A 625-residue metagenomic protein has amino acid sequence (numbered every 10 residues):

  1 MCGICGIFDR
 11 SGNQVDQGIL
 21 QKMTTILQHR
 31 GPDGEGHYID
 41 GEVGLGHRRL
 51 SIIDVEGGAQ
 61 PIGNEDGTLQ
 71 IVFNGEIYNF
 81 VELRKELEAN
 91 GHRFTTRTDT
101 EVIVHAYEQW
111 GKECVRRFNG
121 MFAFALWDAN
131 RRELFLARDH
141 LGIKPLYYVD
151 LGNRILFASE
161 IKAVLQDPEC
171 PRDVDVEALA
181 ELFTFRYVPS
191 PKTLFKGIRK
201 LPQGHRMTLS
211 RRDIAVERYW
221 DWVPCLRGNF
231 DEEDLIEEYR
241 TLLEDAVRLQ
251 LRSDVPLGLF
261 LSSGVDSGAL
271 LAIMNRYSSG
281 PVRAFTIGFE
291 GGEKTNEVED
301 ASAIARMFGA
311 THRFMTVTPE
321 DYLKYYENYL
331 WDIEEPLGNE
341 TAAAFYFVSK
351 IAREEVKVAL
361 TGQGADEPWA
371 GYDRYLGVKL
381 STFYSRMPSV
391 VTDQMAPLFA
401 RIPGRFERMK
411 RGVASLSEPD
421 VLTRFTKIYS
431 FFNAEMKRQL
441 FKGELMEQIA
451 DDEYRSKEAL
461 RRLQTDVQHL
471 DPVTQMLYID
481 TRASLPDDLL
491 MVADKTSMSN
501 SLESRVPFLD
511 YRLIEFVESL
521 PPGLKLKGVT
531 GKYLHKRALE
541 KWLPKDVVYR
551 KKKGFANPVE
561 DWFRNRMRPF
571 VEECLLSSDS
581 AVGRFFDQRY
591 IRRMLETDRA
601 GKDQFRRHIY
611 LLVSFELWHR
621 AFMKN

Functional and structural regions predicted by a protein language model:
M1-I333, F345, S349, E540-K541 (+2 more regions): Cysteine-centered catalytic environments shared across enzyme families
M1-I4, E113, Q166, G197-Q203 (+5 more regions): Adenosyl-5′-phosphate
G18, D234, E238, L242 (+21 more regions): Generic recognition of stable, solvent-exposed alpha-helical segments in well-folded globular domains
L27, L87, G91, P168 (+15 more regions): A generic secondary-structure signal for well-formed alpha-helical elements
R30, F80, I143, V164-D167 (+14 more regions): Phosphate/oxyanion-binding loops and surfaces in catalytic or ligand/nucleic-acid-binding neighborhoods
H140, F347-F406, S484, L489-L513: Active-site adenylate/phosphate-handling loop in enzymes that bind or generate adenylated species
G292, V317, P336-N339, R386 (+1 more regions): Alpha-helix capping and helix-loop boundary segments enriched in small/acidic/polar residues
